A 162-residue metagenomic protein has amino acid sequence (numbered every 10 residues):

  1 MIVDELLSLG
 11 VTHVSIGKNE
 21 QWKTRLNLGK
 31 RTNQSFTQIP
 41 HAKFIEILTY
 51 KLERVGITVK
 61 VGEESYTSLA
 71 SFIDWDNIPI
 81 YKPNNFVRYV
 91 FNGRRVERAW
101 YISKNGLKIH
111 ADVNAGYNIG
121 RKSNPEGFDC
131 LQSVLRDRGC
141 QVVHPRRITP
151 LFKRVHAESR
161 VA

Functional and structural regions predicted by a protein language model:
M1-L6, G10-N19, V59-K60: Short glycine-rich phosphate-binding loop at a beta-alpha junction
V11-K18, T37-Q38, N84-R88: Short, functional N-terminal and low-complexity linear motifs
I16-F36: RNase H catalytic domain
S35, A42-A162: Positively charged, low-complexity nucleic-acid-binding target-recognition regions
